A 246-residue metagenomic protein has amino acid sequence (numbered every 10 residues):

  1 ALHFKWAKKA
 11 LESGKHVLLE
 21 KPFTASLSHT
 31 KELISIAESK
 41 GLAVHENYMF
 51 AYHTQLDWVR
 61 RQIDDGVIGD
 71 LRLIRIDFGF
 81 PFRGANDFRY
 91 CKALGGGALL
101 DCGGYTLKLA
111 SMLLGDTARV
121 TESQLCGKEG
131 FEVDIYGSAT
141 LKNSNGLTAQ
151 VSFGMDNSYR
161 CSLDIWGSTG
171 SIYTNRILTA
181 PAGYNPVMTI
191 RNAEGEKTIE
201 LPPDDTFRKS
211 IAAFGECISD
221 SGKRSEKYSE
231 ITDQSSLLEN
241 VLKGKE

Functional and structural regions predicted by a protein language model:
F4-A51: Beta-strand-loop-alpha-helix segment that lines the small-molecule cofactor/substrate pocket of alpha/beta enzymes
K5, E32, T54, W58-R61 (+4 more regions): Alpha-helical elements of Rossmann-like donor-binding domains used by nucleotide-donor carbohydrate transfer enzymes
G14, D87-L94, R191-E196: Short glycine/proline- and charge-enriched loop/turn segments that cap or connect secondary-structure elements
L42, G69, K243-E246: C-terminal capping/lid region of NAD(P)-dependent oxidoreductase domains
F50-S123, G127-E129: Predominantly a Rossmann-like dinucleotide-binding segment in NAD(P)-dependent oxidoreductases
K108-P181, L201-D204, I211-G222: Contiguous beta-strand/loop segments that form the cofactor/metal-binding neighborhood of enzyme cores
S144, T198-I199, A213-E246: C-terminal helix-rich "cap/oligomerization" subdomain common to oxidoreductases
L163, A182-A193: Short polybasic amphipathic segments
